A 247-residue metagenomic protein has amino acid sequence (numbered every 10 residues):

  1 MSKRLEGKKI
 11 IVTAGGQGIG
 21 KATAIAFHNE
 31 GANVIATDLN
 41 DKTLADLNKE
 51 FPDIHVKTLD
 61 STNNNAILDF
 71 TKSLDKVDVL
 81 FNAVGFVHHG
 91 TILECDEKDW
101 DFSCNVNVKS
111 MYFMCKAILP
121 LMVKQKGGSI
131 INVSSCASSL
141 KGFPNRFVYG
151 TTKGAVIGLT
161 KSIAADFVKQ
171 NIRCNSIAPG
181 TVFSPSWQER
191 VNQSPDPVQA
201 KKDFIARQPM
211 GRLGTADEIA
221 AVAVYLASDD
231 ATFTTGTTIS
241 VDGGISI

Functional and structural regions predicted by a protein language model:
G16-G18: Conserved glycine-rich cofactor-binding loop
T91-I92, D96-C104, F204: Substrate-binding pocket helix/loop in short-chain dehydrogenase/reductase
Y112, R212-V241, S246: C-terminal substrate-recognition "lid" of short-chain dehydrogenase/reductases
C115, T152, T160: Active-site helix of classical SDR
S135: Residue(s) in the substrate-gating loop at a strand-loop-helix junction that position the organic substrate next
V168, R173, T234-G236: Short, small/polar-rich loop/turn modules that mediate ligand/substrate recognition or access, typified
P179-E189, S228: Short, flexible catalytic-loop segment of classical short-chain dehydrogenase/reductase
